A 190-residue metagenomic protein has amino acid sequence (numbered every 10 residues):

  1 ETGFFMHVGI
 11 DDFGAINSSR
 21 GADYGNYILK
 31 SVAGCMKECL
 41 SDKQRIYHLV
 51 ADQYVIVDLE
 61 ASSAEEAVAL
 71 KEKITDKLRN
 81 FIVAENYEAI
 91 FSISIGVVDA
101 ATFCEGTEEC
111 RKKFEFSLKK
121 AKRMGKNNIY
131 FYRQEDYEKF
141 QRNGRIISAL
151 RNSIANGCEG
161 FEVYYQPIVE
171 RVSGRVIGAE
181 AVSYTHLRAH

Functional and structural regions predicted by a protein language model:
E1-F4, D11-K37, Y47-A51, V55-I56 (+3 more regions): Conserved long alpha-helical elements within nucleotide-processing catalytic cores of c-di-GMP signaling and class III
E38-K43, T75-E88: Short catalytic/binding micro-motifs of nucleotide second-messenger systems
I46, K73, Y87, S94-F103 (+2 more regions): Cyclic nucleotide signaling catalytic output domains
Y54, I93-V97, A181: A structural signal for short, well-ordered beta-strand segments
V57-A61, A100-A101: Residue-level recognition of strand-loop junctions within catalytic nucleotide-signaling folds
A89-F91, I177: PAS-family sensory domains
R142-R188: Active-site core of bacterial EAL-family cyclic-dinucleotide phosphodiesterase domains
